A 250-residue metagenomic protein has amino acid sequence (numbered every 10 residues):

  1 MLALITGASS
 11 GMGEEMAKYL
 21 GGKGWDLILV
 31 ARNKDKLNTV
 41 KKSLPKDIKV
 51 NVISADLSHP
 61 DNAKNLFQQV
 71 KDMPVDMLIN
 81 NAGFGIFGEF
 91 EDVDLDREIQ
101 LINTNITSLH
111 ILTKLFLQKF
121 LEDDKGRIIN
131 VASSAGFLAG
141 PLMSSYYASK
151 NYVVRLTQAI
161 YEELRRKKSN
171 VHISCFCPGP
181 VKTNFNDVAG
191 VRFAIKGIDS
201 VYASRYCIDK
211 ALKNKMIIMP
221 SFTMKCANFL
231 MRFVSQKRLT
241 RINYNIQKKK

Functional and structural regions predicted by a protein language model:
S9-S10: Conserved glycine-rich cofactor-binding loop
K23-T39: Conserved glycine-rich Rossmann-like NAD(P)H-binding loop of the short-chain dehydrogenase/reductase
N81-I86: Conserved NAD(P)H cofactor-binding loop of Rossmann-fold oxidoreductase domains
E89-F90, R97-I102: Substrate-binding pocket helix/loop in short-chain dehydrogenase/reductase
T113, S149: Active-site helix of classical SDR
S133: Residue(s) in the substrate-gating loop at a strand-loop-helix junction that position the organic substrate next
C175, R192-N228: C-terminal helical subdomain
